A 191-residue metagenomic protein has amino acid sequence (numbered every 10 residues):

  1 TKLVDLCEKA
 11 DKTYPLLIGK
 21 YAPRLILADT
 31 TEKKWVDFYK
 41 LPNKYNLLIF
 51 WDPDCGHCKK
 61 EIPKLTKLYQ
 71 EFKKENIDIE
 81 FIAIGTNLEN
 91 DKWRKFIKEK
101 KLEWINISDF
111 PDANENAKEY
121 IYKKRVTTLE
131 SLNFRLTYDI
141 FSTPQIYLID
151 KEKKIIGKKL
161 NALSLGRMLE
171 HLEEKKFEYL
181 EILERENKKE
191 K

Functional and structural regions predicted by a protein language model:
T1-V36: Oxidative protein folding and maturation machinery
P23, Y45-N46, T143-P144: Short loop/turn microsegments at loop-to-beta-strand junctions
I26-N46, Q70-E71: A short beta-strand-turn-helix
V36-L65, E80-I82: Short active-site neighborhood of thiol/selenol oxidoreductases, capturing the structured segment around
P42-Y45, I77-E80, K101-W104, K151: Loop/turn elements at helix/coil->beta-strand transitions in domains of secreted/extracellular proteins
K59-L102, D109-K118, L129-N133: Structural microenvironment flanking redox-active thiols in thiol-disulfide oxidoreductases
E115-H171: Thiol/disulfide oxidoreductase modules built on the thioredoxin-like
E170-K191: Sec-dependent signal peptide cleavage junction
